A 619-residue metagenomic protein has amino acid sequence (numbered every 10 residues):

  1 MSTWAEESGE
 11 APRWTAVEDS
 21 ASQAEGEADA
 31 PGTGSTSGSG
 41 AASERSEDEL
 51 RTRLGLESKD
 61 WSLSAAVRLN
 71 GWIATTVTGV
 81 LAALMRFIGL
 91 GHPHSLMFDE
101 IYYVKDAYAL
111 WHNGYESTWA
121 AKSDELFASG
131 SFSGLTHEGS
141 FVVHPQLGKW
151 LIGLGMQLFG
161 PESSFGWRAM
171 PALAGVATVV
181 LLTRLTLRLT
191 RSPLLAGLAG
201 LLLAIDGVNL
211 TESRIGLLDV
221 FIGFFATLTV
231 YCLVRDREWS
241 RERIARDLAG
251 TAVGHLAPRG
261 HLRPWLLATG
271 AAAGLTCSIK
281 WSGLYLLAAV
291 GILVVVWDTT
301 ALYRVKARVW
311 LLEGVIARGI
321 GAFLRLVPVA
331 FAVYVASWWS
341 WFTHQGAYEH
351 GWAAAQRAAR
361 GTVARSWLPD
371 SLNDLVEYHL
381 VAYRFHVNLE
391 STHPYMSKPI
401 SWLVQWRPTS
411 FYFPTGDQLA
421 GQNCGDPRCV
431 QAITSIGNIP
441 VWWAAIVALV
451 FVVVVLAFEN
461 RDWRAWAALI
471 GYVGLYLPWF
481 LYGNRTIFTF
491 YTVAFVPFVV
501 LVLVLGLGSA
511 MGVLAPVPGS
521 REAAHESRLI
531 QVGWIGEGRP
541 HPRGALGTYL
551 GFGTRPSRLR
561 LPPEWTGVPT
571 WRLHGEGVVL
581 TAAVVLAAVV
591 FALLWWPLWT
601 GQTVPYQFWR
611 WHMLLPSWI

Functional and structural regions predicted by a protein language model:
M1-M85, A317-A330, H574-V585: Start-transfer (signal-anchor) and selected internal transmembrane alpha helices of multi-pass inner/ER membrane
S2-S8, T15, A257-W265, I292 (+4 more regions): Transmembrane helical bundles and short interhelical boundary loops of multi-pass, membrane-embedded
V77-T78, F165, L182-I205, F224 (+3 more regions): Transmembrane-helix signature of polytopic, membrane-embedded enzymes that assemble or transfer cell-envelope glycans
A82, A199-A204, T211, A273 (+1 more regions): Short helix- or helix-capping micro-motifs that position conserved polar/aromatic residues at function-defining sites
F87, G91-A128, A322, A330-R407 (+1 more regions): Aromatic-rich transmembrane-lumenal/periplasmic boundary elements in polytopic membrane proteins
L96-M97, P171, V208-F221, I279-S282: Short acidic/glycine- and proline-prone juxtamembrane loop motifs at membrane-interface regions of multi-pass membrane
A169-T190, L228: Transmembrane-helix motifs of polytopic, lipid-linked glycan transferases
L181, F221-L256, T269-A273, W297 (+1 more regions): Specific aromatic-rich, kink-prone transmembrane helix
